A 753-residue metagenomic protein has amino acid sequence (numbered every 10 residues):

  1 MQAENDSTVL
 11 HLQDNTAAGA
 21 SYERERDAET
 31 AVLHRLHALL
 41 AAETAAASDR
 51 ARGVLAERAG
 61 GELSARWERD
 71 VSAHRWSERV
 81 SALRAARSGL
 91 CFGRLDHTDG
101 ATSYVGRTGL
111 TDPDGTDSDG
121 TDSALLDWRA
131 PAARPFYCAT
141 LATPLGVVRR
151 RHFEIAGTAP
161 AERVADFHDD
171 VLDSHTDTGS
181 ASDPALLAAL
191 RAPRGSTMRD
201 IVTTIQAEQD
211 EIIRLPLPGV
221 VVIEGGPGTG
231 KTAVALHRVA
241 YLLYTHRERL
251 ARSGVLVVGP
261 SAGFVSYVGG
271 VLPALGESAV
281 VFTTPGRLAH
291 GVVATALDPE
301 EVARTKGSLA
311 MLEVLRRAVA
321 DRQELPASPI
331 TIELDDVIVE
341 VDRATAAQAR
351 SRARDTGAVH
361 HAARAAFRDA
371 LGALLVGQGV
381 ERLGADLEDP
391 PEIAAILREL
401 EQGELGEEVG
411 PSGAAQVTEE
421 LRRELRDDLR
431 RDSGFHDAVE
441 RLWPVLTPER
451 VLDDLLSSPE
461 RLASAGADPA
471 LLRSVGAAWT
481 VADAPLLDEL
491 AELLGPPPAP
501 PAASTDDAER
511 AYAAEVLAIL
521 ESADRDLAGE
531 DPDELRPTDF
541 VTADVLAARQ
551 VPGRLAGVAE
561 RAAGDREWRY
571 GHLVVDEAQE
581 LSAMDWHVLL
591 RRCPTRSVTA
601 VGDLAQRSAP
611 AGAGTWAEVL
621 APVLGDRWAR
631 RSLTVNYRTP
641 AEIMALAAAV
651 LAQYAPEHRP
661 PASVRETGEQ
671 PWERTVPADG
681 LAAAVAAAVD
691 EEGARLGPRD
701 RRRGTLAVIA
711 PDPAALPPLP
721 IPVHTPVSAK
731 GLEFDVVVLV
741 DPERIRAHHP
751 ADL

Functional and structural regions predicted by a protein language model:
M1-V202, A207-E211, V545-L546: Extended, charged low-complexity regulatory segments
Q2, A47, A51, R79 (+6 more regions): Alpha-helical structural signal
Q2-G19, E23-A51, L55, G179-A181 (+5 more regions): P-loop NTPase Walker
R191, G254, V258, D298-S308 (+7 more regions): Hydrophobic alpha-helical scaffolding
E248, S253, A262-K306, L494 (+2 more regions): Conserved helicase motor core of SF1/SF2 NTP-dependent helicases
L297-A385: ATP-hydrolysis module of ASCE/P-loop NTPase motor domains, specifically the Walker B Asp-Glu catalytic pair
L315, L490, I643: A residue-level signal for conserved active-site and pocket-lining positions in enzyme catalytic cores
A344-H572, L581-D585: Conserved helicase NTPase catalytic core signature
